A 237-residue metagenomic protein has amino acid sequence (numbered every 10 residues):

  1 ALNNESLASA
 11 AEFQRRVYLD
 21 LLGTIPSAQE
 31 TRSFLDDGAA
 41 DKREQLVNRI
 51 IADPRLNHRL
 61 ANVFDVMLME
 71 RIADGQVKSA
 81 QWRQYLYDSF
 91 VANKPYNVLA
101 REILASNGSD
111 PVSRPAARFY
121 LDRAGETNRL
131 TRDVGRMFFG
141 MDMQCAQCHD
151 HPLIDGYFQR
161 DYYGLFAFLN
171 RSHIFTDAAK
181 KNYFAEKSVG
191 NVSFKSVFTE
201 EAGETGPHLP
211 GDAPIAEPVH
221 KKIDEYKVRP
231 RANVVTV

Functional and structural regions predicted by a protein language model:
A1-Y226, T236-V237: Short, structured secondary-structure elements that scaffold catalytic or ligand/cofactor-binding regions
R231, V235: Glycine- and hydrophobic-rich flexible loops that cap the catalytic core of alpha/beta enzyme folds
